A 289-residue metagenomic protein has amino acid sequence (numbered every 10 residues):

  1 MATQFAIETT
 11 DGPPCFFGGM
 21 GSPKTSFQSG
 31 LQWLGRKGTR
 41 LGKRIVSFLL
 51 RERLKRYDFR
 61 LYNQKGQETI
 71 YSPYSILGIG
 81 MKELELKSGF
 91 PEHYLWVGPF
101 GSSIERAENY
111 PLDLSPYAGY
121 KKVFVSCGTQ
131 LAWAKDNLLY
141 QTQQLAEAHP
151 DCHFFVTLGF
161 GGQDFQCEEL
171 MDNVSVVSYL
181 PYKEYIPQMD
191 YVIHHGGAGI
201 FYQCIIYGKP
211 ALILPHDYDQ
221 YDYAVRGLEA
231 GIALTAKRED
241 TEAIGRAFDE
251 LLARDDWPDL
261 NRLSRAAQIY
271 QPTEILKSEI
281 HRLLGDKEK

Functional and structural regions predicted by a protein language model:
M1-Q32, E83: Conserved nucleotide-sugar donor-interacting segment of glycosyltransferase catalytic cores, predominantly GT-B
A2-Q4, G196, I213-Y218, T235-E239: Short beta->alpha connector loops at strand-helix junctions that form conserved, small/polar/Pro-enriched
K37-K122, T129-Q130, F160-G161: A nucleotide-sugar donor-handling region in carbohydrate enzymes
Y74, Y94, C152, N173-S175 (+1 more regions): Short, conserved active-site loop motifs that form the nucleotide-linked donor/cofactor pocket
S126, Y140-S178: Catalytic donor nucleotide-activated moiety binding site of glycosyltransferases and closely related
Y179-V225: A donor-sugar binding/catalytic signature common to diverse glycosyltransferases and related nucleotide-sugar
Y218-A247: Change "using UDP/GDP/dTDP sugars" to "using nucleotide sugars
A243-K289: C-terminal amphipathic helix plus adjacent low-complexity, charged tail appended to glycosyltransferase catalytic
